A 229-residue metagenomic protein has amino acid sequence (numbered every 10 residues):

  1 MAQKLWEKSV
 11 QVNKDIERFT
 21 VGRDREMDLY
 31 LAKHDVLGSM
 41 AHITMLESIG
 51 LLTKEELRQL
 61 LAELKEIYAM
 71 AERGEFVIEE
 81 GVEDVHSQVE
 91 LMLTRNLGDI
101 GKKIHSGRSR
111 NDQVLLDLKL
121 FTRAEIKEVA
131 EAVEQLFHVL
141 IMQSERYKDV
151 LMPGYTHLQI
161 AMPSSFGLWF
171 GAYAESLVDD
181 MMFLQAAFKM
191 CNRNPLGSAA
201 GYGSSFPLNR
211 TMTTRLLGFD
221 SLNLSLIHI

Functional and structural regions predicted by a protein language model:
A2-G203, P207-L216, D220-S221: A helix-coil-helix interface module used to build multimeric assemblies and to scaffold catalytic/cofactor sites
I227-I229: Conserved small/polar residues in nucleotide/adenosyl-binding loops
